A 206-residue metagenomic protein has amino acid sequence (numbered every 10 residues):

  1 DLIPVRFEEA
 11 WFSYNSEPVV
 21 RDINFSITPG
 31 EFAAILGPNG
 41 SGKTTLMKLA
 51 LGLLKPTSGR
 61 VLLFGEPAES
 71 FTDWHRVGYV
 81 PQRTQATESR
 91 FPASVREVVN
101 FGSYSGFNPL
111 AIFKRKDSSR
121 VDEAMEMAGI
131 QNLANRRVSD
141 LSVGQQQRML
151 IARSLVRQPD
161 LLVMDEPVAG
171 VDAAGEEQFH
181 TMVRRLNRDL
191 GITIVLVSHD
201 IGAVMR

Functional and structural regions predicted by a protein language model:
L36-P38: The feature captures the beta-strand-to-loop junction immediately N-terminal to the Walker
L51: Helix-to-loop junction immediately C-terminal to a conserved catalytic motif
G59-D73: Conserved ABC transporter NBD signature motif
N100, R115-L133: Conserved ABC ATPase "signature" region
Q158: Conserved catalytic motifs of ABC-family nucleotide-binding domains
L162-D165: Catalytic Walker B motif of ABC-type/P-loop ATPase nucleotide-binding domains
S198-H199: H-loop/switch region of ABC-family ATPase nucleotide-binding domains
